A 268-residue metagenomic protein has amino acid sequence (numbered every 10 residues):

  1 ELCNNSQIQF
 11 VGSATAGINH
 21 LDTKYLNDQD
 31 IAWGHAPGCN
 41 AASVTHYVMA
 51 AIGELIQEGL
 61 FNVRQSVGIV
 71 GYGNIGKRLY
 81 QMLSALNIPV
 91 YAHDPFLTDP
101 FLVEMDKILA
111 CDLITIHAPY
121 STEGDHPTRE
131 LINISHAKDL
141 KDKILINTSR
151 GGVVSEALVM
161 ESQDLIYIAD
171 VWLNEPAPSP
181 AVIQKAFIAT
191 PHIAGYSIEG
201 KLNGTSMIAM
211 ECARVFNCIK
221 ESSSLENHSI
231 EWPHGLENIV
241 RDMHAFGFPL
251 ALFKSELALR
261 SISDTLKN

Functional and structural regions predicted by a protein language model:
E1-G59: Phosphate/diphosphate ligand-binding glycine-rich loop within oxidoreductases
N5-Q9, Q29-A32, I88, L140-I144 (+1 more regions): A short helix->loop->beta-strand "cap" motif at the edges of active sites that frequently abuts
P37, T45, V63-S84: Glycine-rich adenosine-cofactor-binding loop
T45-L60, A85-L86, T205-R214: Oxidoreductase and adenylate-handling cofactor-binding alpha/beta cores
A85-F101: NAD(P)-binding Rossmann-fold cofactor-contacting core
L97-P180: Rossmann-like adenosine-cofactor binding region
R150-N268: Rossmann-like dinucleotide-binding domain for NAD(H)/NADP(H)
